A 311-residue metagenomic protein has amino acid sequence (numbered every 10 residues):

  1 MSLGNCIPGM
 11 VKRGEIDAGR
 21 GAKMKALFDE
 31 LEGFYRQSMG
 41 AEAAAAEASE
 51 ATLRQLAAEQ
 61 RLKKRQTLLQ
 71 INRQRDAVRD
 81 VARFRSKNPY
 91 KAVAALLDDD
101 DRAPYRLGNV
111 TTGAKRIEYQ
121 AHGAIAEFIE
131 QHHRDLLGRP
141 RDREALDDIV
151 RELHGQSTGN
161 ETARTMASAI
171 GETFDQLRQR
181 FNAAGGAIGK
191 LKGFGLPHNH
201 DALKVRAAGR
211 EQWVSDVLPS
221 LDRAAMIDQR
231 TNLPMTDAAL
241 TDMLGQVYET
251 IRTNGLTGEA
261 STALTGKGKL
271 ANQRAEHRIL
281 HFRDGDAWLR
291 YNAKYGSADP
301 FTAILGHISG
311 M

Functional and structural regions predicted by a protein language model:
M1-M311: Structural preference for well-ordered, secondary-structure-rich domains
